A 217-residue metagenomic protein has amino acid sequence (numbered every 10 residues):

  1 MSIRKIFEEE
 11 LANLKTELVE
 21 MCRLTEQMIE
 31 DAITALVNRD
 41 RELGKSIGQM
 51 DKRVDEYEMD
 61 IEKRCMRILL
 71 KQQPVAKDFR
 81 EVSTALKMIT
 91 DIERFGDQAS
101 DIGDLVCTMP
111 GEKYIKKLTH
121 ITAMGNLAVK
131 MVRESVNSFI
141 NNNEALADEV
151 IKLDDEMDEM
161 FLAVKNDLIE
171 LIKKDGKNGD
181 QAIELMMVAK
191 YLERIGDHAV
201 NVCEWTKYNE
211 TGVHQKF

Functional and structural regions predicted by a protein language model:
M1-F217: Cytosolic, long alpha-helical scaffolding segments
